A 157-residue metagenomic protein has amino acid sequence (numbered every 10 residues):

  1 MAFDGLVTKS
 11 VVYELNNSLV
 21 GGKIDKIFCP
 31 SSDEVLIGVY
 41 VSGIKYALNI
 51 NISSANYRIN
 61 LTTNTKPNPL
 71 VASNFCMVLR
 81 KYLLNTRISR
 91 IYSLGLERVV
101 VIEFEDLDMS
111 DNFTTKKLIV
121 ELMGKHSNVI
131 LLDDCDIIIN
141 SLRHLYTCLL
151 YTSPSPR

Functional and structural regions predicted by a protein language model:
A2-Y146: Duplex nucleic acid-engaging cores and interfaces of nucleic-acid transaction enzymes
Y151-P156: Conserved small/polar residues in nucleotide/adenosyl-binding loops
